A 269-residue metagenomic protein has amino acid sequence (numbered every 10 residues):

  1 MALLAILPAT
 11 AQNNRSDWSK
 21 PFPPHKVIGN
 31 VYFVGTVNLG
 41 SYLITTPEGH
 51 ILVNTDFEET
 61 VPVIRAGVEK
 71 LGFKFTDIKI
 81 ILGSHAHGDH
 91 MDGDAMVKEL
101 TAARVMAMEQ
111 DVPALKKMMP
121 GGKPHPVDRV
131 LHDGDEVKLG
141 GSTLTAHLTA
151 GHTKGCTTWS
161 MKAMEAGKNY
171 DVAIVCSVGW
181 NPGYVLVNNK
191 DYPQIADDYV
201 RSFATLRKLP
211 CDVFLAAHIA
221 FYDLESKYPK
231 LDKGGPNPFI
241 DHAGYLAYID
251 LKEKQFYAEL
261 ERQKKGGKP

Functional and structural regions predicted by a protein language model:
M1-I6: Bacterial N-terminal signal peptides
T10-D17, A166, G183-P269: Accessory terminal helices/loops
N13, K20-F22, K26-I28, D77 (+5 more regions): Metallo-beta-lactamase
D17-L71, F75, T158-W180: Conserved beta-strand hairpin/beta-sheet module of binuclear metal-dependent hydrolase folds, prominently
G29-F33, D56, I81-S84, K190-I195: Short, flexible loop segments at the rims of nucleotide/cofactor-binding pockets, characterized by
V53-T55, I78-H87, D94, V105-M108 (+3 more regions): Active-site neighborhood of phospho(di)ester-bond hydrolases with catalytic His/Asp-centered motifs
E59-P62, V68-E136, I240, Y248 (+1 more regions): Active-site HxH/HxHxD metal-binding segment of metal-dependent hydrolases
T60-V61, A86-G93, V112-L115, K154-T157 (+3 more regions): Active-site environment of divalent metal-dependent phosphoester hydrolases
